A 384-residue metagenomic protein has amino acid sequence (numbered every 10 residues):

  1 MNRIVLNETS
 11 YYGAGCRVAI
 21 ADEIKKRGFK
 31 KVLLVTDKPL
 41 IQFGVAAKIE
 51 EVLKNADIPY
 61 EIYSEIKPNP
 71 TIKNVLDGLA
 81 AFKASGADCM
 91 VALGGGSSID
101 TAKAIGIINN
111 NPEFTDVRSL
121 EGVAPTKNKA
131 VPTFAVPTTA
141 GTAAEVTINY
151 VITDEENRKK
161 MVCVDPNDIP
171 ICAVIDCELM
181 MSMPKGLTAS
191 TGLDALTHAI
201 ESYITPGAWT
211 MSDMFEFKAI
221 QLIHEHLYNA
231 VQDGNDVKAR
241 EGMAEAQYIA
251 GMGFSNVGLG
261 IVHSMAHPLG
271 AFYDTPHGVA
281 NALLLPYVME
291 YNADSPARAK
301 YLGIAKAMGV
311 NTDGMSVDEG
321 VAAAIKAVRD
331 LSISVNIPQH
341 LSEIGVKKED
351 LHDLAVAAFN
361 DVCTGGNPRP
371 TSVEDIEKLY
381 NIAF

Functional and structural regions predicted by a protein language model:
M1-Y63: An N-terminal, well-structured beta->alpha segment
I41-F114, N229-R240: N-terminal small/polar loop signature for handling phosphorylated ligands or for N-terminal nucleophile
E51, N149-V257, E374: Carboxylate- and glycine-rich phosphate/diphosphate-binding segment that chelates Mg2+/Mn2+
K73-E178: Glycine/threonine-rich beta-strand-loop-alpha-helix active-site module that forms ligand/phosphate-binding
G141, Y248-N281, D361-G365: Glycine-rich phosphate/pyrophosphate-binding beta-alpha loops
F272-D350: Gly/Pro-rich interdomain helix-loop hinge
K347-F384: Short, amphipathic C-terminal "tail helix"
